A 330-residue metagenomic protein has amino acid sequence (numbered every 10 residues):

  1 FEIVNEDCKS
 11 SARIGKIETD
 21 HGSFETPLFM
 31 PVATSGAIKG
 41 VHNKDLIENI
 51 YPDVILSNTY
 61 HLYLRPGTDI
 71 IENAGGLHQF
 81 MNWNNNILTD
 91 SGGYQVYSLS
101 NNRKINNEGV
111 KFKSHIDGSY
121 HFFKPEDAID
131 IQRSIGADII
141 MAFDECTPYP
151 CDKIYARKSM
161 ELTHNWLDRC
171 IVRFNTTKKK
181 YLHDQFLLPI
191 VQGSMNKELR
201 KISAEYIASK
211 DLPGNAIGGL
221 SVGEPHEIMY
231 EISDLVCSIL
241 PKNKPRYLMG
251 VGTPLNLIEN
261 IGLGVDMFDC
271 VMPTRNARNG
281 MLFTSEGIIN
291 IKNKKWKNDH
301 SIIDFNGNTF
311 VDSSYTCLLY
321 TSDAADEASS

Functional and structural regions predicted by a protein language model:
F1-Y181, I288-I289, N293-D299: Non-catalytic, usually N-terminal nucleic-acid engagement modules in DNA/RNA processing proteins
I129, Q185, Y315-T316: Hydrophobic/aromatic-rich, well-ordered segments within soluble, folded domains that form packed cores
L162-N165, E231, L255, L263 (+1 more regions): Generic recognition of stable, solvent-exposed alpha-helical segments in well-folded globular domains
R173, T177, Q185-I303: Glycine-rich phosphate/ribose-binding loops and adjacent secondary-structure elements that form binding surfaces
I291-S322: Short, intrinsically disordered, charge-balanced linker/junction segments flanking boundaries in proteins
Y320-S330: Single conserved hydrophobic/aromatic residue that forms the stacking wall/gate of nucleotide- or nucleobase-binding
